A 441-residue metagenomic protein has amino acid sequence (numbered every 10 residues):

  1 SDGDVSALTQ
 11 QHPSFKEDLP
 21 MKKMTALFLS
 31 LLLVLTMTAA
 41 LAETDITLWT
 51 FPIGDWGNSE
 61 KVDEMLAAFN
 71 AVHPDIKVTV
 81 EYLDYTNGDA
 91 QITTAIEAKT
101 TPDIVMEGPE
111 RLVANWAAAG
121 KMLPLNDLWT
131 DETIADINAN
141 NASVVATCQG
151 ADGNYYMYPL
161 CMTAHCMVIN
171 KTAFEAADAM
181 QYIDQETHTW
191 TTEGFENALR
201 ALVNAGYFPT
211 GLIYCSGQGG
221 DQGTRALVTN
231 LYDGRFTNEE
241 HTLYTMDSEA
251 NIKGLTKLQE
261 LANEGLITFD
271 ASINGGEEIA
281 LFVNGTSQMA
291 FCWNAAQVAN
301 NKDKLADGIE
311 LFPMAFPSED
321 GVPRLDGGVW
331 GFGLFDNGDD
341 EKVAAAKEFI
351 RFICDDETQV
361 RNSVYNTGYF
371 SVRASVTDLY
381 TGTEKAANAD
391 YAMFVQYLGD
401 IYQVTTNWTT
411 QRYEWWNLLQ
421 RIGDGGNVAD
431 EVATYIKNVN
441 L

Functional and structural regions predicted by a protein language model:
D4-S6, P13-D18, A26, A40-A119 (+6 more regions): Conserved N-terminal structural module of periplasmic/extracytoplasmic solute-binding proteins
L29-T36: Bacterial N-terminal signal peptides
D63, T86-P124, D136-M157, M167-V168 (+4 more regions): Pocket-flanking alpha-helical
A71, K77, A98, E264 (+2 more regions): Extracytoplasmic/periplasmic substrate-recognition and gating elements
A71, W129-T133, A146-G219, G234-D270 (+3 more regions): Helix-loop-helix "hinge/cap" segment bordering the ligand-binding cleft or interdomain interface
G108-C166, G223, V228-T229, E310-P317 (+1 more regions): Hinge/lid segment of periplasmic solute-binding proteins
A114, A198-A201, D247-L305, E348-F352 (+1 more regions): Ligand-binding pocket segment of bilobal, Venus flytrap-like solute-binding proteins
Q359, V372, T377-T381, A386 (+1 more regions): Conserved C-terminal helix/tail region of periplasmic/extracytoplasmic solute-binding proteins
